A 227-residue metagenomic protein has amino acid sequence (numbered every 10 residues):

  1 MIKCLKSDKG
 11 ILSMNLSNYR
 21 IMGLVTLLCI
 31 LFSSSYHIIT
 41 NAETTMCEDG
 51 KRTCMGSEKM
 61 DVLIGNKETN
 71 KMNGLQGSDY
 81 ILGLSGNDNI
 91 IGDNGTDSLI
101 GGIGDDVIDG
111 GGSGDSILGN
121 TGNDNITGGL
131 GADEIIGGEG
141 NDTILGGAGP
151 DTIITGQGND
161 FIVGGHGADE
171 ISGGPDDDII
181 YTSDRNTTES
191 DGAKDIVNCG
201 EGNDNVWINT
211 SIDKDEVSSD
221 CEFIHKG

Functional and structural regions predicted by a protein language model:
M1-S13: Short, Lys/Arg-enriched N-terminal segments with co-localized hydrophobic residues within the first ~10-30 amino acids
L12-V25: Bacterial N-terminal signal peptides that target proteins for export
L24-S34: Bacterial N-terminal signal peptides
S34-T44: Sec-dependent signal peptide cleavage junction
T45, K51-R52, V197, S219: Extracellular secreted precursors and ectodomains with disulfide-bonded cysteine-rich loops/domains
C47, M55-G56, G65, G74 (+15 more regions): Glycine-centered beta-turn/loop sites at beta-strand termini
T188-G227: Leucine-rich solenoid repeat scaffolds
